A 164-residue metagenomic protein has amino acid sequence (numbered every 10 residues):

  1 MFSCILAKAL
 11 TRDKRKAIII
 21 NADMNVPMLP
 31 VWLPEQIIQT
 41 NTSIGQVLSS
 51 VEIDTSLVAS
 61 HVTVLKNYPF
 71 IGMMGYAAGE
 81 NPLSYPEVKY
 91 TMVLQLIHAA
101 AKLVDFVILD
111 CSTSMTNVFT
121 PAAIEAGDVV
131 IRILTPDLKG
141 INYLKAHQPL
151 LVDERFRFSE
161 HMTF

Functional and structural regions predicted by a protein language model:
F2, L6: Hydrophobic positions on the alpha1 helix immediately C-terminal to the Walker A/P-loop
A7, T11, I124: Gly/Ala-rich phosphate-binding loop of Rossmann-like dinucleotide-binding domains, activating on the conserved
L10-G72: Phosphate-binding loop that captures ATP/GTP phosphates
D13, N67, A100, R157-F158: Short, structurally constrained coil/turn elements that cap an alpha-helix or connect an alpha-helix to the following
I18-I20, G72-M74, V129-I131, T163-F164: Hydrophobic/aromatic beta-strand patches that form the interior of the parallel beta-sheet core in alpha/beta enzyme
V26, E80, K139: Flexible, glycine-rich phosphate/dinucleotide-binding loops and adjacent beta-alpha linkers at cofactor/substrate
D54-Y68, G72-N117: Cytosolic-facing regulatory segments adjacent to core modules
Q95, A101-K102, F106, C111-F164: Conserved catalytic-core segment of NTP-binding enzymes
